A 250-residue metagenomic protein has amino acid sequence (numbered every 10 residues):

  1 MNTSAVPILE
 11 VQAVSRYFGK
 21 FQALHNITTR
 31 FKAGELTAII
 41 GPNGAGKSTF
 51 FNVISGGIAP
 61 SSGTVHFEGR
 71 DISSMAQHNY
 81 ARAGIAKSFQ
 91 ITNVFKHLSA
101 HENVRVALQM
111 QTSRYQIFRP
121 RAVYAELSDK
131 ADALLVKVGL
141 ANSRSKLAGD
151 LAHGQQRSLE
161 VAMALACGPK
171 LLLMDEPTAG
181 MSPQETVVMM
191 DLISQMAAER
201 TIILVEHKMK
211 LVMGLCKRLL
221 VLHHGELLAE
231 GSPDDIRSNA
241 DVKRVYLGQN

Functional and structural regions predicted by a protein language model:
N2-N250: Glycine-rich phosphate-binding loops of nucleotide-dependent enzymes
